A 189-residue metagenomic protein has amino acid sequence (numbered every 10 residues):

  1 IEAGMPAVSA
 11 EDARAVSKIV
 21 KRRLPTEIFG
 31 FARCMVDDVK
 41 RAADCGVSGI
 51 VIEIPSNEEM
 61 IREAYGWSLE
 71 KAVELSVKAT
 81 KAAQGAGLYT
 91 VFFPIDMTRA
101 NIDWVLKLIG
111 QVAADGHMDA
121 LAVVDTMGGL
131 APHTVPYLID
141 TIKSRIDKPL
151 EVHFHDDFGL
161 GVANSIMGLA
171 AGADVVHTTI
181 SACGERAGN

Functional and structural regions predicted by a protein language model:
I1-N189: Catalytic cores and adjacent flexible loops of soluble metabolic enzymes that perform enolate/carbanion chemistry on
